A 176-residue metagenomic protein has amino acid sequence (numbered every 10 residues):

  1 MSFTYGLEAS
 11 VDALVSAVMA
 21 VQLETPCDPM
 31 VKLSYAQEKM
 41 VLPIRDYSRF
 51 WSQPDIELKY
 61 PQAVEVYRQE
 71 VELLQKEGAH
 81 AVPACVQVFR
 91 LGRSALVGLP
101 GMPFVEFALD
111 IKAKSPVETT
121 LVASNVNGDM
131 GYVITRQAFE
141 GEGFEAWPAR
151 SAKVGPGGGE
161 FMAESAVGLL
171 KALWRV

Functional and structural regions predicted by a protein language model:
M1-V176: Non-catalytic substrate/cofactor recognition surfaces at enzyme active-site rims
